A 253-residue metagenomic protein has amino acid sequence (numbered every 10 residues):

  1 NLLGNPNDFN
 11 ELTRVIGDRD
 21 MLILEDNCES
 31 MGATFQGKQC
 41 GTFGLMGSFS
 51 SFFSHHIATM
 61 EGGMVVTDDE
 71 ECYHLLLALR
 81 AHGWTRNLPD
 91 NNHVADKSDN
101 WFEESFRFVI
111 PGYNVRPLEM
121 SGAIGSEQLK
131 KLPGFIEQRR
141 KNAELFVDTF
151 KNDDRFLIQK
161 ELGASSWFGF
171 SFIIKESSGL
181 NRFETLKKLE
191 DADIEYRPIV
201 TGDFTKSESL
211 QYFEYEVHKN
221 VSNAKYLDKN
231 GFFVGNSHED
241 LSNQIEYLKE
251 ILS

Functional and structural regions predicted by a protein language model:
N1-T59, M64-H74: Active-site phosphate-binding strand-loop segment of PLP-dependent enzymes
N5-L12, D18, T34, E70-S253: PLP-dependent aminotransferase class I/II
